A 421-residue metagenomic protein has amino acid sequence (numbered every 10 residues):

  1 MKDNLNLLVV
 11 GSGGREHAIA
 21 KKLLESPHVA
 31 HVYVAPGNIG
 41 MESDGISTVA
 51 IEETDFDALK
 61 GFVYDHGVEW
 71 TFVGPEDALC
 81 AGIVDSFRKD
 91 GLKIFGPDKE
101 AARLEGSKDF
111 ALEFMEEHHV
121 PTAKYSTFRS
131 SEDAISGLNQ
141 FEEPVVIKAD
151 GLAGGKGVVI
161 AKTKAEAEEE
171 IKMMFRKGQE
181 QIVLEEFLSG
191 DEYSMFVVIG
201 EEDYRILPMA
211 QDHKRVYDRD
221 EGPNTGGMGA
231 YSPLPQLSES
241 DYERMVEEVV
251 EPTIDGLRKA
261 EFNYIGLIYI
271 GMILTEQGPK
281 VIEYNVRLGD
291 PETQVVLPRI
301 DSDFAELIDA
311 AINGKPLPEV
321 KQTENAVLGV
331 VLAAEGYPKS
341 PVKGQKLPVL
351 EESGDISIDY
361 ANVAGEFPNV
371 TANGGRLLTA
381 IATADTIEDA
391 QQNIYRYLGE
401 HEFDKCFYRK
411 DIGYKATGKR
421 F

Functional and structural regions predicted by a protein language model:
M1-K99: ATP-binding N-terminal substructure of ATP-dependent carboxylate-amine bond-forming enzymes
E42-G45, R103-D109, Y217-R219: Short, charged, surface-exposed secondary-structure boundary motifs
T48-D55, S126-S130, V159-A161: Short acidic-hydrophobic, aromatic-tinged amphipathic segments that line or gate anion-handling sites
P97-G157: A conserved helix-loop-beta module that forms one wall/lid of the active-site cleft in ATP-utilizing catalytic domains
G157-P291: Internal nucleotide-binding/catalytic subdomain
V246-I268, N285-D355, E366: Active-site "cap" helix and flanking loop/linker of ATP-utilizing ligase/carboxylase catalytic domains
A364-F421: Generic C-terminus detector
